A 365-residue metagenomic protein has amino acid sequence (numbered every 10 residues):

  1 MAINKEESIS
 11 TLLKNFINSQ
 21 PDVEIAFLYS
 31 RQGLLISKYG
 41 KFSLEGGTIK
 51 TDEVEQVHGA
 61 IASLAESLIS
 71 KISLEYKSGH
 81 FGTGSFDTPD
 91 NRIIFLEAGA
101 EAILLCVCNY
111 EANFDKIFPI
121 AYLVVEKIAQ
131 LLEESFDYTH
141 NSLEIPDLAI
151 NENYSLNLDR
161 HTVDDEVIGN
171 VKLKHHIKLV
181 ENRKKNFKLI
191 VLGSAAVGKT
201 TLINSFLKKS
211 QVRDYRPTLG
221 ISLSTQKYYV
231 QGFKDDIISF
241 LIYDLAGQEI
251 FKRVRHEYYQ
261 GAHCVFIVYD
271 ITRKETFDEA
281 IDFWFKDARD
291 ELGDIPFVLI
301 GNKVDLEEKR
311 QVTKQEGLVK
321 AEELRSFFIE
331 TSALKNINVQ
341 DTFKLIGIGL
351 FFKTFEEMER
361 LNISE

Functional and structural regions predicted by a protein language model:
M1-I25, R31-G169, H175-H176, E359: Acidic, low-complexity cytosolic segments
E133, F351-F352, N362: Short, flexible coil/linker elements and helix-boundary hinge sites characteristic of intrinsically disordered
N157-M358: TRAFAC-class small GTPase G-domain
E359-E365: Post-kinase regulatory C-tail/linker adjacent to protein kinase catalytic domains
